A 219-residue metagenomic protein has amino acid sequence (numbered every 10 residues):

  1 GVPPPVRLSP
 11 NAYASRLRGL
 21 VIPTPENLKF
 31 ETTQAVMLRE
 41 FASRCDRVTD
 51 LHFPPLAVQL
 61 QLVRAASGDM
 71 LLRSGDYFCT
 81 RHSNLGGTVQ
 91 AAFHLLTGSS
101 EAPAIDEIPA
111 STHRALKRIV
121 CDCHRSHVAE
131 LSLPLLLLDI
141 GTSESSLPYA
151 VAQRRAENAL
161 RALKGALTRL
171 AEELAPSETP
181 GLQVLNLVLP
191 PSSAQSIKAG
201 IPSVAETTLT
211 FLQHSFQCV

Functional and structural regions predicted by a protein language model:
G1-V219: Macrodomain-like recognition of ADP-ribose-binding/processing modules
